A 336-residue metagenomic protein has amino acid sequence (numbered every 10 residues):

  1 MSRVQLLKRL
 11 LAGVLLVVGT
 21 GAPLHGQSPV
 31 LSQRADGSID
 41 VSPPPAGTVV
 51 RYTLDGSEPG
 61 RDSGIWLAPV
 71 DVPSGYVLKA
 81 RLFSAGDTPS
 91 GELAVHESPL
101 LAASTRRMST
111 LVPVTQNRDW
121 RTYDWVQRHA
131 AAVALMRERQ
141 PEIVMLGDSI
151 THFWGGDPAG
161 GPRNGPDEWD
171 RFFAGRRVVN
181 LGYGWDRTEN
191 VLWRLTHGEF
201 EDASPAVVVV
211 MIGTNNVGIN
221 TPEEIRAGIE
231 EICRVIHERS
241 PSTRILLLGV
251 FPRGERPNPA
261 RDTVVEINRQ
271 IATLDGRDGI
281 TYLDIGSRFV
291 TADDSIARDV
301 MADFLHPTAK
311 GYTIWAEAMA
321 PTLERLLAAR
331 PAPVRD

Functional and structural regions predicted by a protein language model:
M1-L7: N-terminal secretory signal peptides that target proteins for export/translocation
K8-A22: Bacterial N-terminal signal peptides
G26-S104: Short, compositionally stereotyped local motifs that mark structural "simplifiers"
S104-A132, M136-Q140, D278, T313-D336: Conserved catalytic region of serine esterases and O-acyltransferases that act on ester linkages in lipids
T110-S204: Serine-esterase "nucleophile elbow" of acetyl-processing enzymes
R118, S149-I150, G156, R177-D186 (+9 more regions): Cell-envelope and extracellular/periplasmic
G165-W169, G228-I232, I236, T263-I271: A general structural detector for well-ordered alpha-helical segments in enzyme core domains, enriched
P252-D336: Catalytic His-Asp segment of secreted/periplasmic serine-dependent ester chemistry enzymes
